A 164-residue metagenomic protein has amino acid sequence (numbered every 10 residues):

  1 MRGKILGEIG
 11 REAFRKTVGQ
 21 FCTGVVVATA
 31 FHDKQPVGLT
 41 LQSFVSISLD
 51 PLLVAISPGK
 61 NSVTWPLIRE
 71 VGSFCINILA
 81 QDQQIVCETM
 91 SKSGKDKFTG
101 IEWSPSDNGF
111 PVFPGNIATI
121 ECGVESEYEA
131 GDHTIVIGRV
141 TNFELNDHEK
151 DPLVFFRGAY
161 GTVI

Functional and structural regions predicted by a protein language model:
M1-I164: Basic, polyanion-binding surface patches
